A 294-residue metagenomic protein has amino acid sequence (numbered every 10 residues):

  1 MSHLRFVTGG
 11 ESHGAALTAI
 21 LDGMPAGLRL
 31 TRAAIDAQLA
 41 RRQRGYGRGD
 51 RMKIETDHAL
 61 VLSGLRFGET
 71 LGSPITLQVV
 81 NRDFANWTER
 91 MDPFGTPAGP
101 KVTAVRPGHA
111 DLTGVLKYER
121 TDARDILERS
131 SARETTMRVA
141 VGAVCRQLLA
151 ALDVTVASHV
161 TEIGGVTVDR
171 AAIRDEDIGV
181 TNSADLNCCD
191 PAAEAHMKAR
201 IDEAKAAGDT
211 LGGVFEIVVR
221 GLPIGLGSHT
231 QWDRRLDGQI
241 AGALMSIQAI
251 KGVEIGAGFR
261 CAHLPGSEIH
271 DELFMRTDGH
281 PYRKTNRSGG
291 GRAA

Functional and structural regions predicted by a protein language model:
M1-A294: Generic N-terminal targeting/processing segments that precede catalytic cores or assembly contacts
